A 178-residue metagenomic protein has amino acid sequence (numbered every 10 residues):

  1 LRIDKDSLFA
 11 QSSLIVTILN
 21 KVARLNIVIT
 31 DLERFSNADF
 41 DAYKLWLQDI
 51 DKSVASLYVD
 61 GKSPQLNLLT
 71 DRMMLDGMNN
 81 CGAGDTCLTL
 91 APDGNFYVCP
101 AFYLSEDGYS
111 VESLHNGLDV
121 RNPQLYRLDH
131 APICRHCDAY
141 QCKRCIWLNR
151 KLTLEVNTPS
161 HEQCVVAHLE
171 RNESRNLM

Functional and structural regions predicted by a protein language model:
L1-D93, Y97, A101-E106: Radical SAM enzyme [4Fe-4S]-AdoMet core and its adjacent flexible, acidic and glycine-rich loops/tails across
A101-M178: Flexible mid-to-C-terminal extensions adjoining Fe-S/redox cofactors in radical SAM and related proteins
